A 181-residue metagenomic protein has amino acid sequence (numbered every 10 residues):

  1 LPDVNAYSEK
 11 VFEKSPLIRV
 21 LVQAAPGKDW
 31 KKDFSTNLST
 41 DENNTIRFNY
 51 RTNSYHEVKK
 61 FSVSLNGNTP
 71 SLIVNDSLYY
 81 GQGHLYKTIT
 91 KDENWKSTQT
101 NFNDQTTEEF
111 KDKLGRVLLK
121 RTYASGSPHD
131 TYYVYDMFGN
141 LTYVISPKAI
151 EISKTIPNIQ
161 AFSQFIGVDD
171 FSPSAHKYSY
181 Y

Functional and structural regions predicted by a protein language model:
L1-Y181: Beta-strand elements of repeat-based all-beta scaffolds
